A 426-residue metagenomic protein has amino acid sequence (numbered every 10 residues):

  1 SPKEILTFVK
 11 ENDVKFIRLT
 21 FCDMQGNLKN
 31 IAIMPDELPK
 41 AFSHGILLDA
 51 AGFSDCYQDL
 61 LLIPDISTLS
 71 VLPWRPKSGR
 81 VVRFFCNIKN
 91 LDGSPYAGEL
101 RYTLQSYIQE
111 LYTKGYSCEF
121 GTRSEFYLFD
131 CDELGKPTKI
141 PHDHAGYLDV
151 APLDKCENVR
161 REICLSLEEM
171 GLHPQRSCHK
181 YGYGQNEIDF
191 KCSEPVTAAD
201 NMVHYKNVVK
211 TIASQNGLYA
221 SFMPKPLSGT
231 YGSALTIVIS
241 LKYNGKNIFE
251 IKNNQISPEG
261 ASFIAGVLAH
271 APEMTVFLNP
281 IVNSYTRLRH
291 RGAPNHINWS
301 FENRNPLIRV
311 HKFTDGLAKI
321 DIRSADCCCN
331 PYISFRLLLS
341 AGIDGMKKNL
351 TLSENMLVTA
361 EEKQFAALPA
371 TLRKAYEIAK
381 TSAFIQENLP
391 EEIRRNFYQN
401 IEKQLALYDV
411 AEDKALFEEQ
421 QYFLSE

Functional and structural regions predicted by a protein language model:
S1-S177, A198, L218, Q364-E426: ATP/Mg2+-dependent ligation/transfer catalytic cores
M24-K29, L128, Y183, L227-Y231 (+4 more regions): Flexible loop/turn segments at secondary-structure boundaries
F84-N90, N186-C192, I239: Short, hydrophobic beta-strand segments
F120-D130, K139, M170-F190, A220-V238 (+1 more regions): Core alpha/beta catalytic barrel or barrel-like domain that forms the active/cofactor pocket in diverse metabolic
F126, V209, F335: Conserved, mostly hydrophobic/aromatic
I140-V150, Y183-T197, L227-G232, N244-F249: Active-site-proximal beta-alpha loop/turn segments in soluble metabolic enzymes
A151, K155-V159, R176-G182, E194-Y205 (+4 more regions): Short, contiguous, pocket-lining structural segments that sit at or immediately flank catalytic/ligand-binding sites
I212, L218-Y219, K242-P294, S300-E426: Catalytic-core signal marking the mid-to-C-terminal active-site face
